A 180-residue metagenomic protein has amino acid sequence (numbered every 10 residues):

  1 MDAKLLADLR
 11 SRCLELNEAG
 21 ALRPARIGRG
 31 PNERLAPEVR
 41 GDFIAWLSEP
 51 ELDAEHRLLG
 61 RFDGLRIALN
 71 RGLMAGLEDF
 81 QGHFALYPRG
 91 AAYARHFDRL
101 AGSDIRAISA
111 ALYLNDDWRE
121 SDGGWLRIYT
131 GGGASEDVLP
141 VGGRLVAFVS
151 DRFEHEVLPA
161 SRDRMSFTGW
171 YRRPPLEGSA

Functional and structural regions predicted by a protein language model:
M1-S109, Y113-L145, D151-A180: Fe(II)/2-oxoglutarate oxygenase catalytic core
